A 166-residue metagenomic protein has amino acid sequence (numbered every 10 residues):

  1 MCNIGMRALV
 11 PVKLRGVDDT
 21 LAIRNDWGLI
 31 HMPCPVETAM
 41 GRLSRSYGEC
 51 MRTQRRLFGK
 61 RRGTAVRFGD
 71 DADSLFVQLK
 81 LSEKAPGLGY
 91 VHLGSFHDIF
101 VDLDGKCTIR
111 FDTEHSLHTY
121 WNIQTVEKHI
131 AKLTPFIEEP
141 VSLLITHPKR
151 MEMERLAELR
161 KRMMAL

Functional and structural regions predicted by a protein language model:
M1-V91, S95-L166: Eukaryotic intrinsically disordered, low-complexity regulatory linkers and tails enriched in Ser/Thr/Pro
